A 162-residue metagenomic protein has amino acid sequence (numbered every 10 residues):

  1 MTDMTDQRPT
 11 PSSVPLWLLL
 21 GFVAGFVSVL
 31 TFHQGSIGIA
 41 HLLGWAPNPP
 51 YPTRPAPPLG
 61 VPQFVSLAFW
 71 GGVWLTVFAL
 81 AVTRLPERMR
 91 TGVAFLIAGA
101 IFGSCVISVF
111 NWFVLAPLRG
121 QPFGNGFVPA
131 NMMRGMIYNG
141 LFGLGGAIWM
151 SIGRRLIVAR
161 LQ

Functional and structural regions predicted by a protein language model:
T2-Q162: Juxtamembrane/disordered regions of integral membrane proteins
